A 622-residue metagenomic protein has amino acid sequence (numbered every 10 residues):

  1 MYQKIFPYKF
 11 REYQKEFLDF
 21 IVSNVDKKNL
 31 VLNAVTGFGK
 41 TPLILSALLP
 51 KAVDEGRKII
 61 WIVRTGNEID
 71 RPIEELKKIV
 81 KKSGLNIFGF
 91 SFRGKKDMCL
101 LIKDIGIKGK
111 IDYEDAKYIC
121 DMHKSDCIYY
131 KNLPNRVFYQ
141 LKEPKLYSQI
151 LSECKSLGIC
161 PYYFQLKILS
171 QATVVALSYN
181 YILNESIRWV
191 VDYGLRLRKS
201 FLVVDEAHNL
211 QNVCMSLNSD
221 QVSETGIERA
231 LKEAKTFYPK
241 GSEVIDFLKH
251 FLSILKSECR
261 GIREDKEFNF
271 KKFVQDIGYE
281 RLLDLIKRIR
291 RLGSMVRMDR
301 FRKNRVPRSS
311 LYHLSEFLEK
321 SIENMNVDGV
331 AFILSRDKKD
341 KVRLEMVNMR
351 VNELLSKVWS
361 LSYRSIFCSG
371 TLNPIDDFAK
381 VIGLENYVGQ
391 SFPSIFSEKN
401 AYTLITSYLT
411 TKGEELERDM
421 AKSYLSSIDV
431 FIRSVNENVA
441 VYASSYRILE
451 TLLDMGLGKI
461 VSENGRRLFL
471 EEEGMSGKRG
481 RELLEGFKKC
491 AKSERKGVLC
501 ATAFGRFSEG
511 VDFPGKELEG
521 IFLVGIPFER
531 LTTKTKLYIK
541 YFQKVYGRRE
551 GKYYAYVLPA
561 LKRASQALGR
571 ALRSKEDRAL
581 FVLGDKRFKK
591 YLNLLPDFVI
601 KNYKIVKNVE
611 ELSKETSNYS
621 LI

Functional and structural regions predicted by a protein language model:
M1-N33: Conserved pre-motif I regulatory segment
Y2-I5, V53-V175, M295, K339-D340: A substrate-engagement module of RecA-like helicase motors
D26-S46: Walker A/P-loop
P50, N67-D70, E74, K155-R290 (+3 more regions): Signature of the SF2 helicase/ATPase Hel1-core->accessory helical subdomain module
I150-S170, S186-Y193, L285-T410, L416-M420 (+2 more regions): A contiguous, basic/glycine-rich beta-loop/short-helix subdomain that forms a polymer-engagement track
K357, T410-S444: Conserved interdomain hinge at the start of the Helicase C-terminal
S407-D419, E471-F588: Conserved RecA-like P-loop NTPase helicase motor core
S444-E472: Conserved helicase motor "Helicase C" RecA-like lobe of SF1/SF2 P-loop NTPases
